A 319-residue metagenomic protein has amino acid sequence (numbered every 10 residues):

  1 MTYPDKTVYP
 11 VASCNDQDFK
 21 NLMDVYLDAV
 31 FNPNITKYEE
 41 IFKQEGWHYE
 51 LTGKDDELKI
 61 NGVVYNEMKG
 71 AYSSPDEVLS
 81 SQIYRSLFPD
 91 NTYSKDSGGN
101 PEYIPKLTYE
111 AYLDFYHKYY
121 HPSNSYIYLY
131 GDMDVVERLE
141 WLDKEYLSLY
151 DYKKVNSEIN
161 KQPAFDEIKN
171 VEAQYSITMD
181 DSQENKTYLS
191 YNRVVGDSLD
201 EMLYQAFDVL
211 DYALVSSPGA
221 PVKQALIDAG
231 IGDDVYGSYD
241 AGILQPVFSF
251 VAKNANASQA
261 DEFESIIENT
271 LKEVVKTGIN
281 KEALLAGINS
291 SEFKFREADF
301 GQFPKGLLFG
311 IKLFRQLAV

Functional and structural regions predicted by a protein language model:
M1-E167, M179-F207, Y212-V319: Charge-rich, well-structured scaffold segments of protease-associated domains
K169-V171: Long, compositionally biased
